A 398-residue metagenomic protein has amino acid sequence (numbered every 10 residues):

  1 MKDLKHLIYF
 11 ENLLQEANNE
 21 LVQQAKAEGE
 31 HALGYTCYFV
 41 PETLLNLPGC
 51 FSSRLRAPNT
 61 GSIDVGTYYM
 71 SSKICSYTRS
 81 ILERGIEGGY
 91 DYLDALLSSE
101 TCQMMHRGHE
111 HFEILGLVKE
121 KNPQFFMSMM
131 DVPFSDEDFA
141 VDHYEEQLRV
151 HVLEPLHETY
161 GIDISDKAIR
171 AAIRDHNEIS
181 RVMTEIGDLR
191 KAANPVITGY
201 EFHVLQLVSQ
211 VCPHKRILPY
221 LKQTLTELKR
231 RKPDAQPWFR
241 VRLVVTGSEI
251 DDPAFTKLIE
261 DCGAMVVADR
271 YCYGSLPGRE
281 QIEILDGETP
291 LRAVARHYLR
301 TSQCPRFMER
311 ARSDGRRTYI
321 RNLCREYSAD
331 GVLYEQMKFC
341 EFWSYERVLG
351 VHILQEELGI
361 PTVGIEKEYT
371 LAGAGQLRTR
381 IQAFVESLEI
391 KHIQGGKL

Functional and structural regions predicted by a protein language model:
M1-D166, C272-Y273, G278-L398: Trp/Phe/Arg-rich N-terminal binding region typifying the photolyase-homology
M1-H31, E145, V152-Q281, E309 (+1 more regions): A charged, amphipathic alpha-helical module
